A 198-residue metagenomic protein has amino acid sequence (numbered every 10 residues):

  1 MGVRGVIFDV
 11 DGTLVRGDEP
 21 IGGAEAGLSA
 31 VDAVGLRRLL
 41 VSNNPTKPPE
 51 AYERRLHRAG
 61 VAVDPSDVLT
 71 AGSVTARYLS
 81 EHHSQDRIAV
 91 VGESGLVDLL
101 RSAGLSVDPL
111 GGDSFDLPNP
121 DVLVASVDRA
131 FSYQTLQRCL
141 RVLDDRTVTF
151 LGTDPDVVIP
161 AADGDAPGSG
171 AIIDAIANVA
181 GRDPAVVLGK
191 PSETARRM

Functional and structural regions predicted by a protein language model:
M1-V10, L14-M198: HAD-like aspartate-dependent phosphatase fold
